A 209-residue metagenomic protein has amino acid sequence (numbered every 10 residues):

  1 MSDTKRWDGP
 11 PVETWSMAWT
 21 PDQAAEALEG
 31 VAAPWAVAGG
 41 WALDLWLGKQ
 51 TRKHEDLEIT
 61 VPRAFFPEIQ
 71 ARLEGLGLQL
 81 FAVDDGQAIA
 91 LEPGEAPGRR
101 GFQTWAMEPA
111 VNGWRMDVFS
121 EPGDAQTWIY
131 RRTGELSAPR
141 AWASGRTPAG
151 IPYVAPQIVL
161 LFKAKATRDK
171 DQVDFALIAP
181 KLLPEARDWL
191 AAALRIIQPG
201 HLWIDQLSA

Functional and structural regions predicted by a protein language model:
M1-A209: Compositionally biased terminal segments of proteins
